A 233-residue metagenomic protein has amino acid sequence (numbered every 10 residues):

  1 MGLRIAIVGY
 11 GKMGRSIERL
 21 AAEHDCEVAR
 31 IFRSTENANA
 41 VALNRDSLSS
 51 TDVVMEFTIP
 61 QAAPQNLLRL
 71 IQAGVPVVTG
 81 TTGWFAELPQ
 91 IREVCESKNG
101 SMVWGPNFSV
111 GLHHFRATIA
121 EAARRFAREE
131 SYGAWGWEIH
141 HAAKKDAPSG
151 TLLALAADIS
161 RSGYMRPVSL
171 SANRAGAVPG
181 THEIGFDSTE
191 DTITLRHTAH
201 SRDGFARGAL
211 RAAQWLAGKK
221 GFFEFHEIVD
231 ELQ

Functional and structural regions predicted by a protein language model:
R4-V8, K12-R45, Q61, R128-Q233: C-terminal substrate-binding/catalytic lobe of Rossmann-fold NAD(P)-dependent oxidoreductases
V28, V77-V78, S101-M102: Hydrophobic beta-strand scaffold residues
S34-N37, T81-F85, F108: Short, acidic/turn-prone active-site loops that include or flank metal/cofactor- and phosphate-binding residues
N44-V53, F57-G80, P89-I91: Rossmann-fold NAD(P) dinucleotide-binding segment
T81-M102, H113-E121: Rossmann-fold NAD(P)-binding glycine/threonine-rich loop
H114-E129, A147: Rossmann-like NAD(P)H-binding beta-loop-alpha module
